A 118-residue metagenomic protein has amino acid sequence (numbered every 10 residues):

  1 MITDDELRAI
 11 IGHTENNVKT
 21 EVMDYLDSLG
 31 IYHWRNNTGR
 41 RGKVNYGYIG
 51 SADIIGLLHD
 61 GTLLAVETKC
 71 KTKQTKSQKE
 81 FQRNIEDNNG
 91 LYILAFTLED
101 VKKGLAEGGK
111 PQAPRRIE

Functional and structural regions predicted by a protein language model:
M1-E118: Catalytic phosphate/metal-binding cores of nucleic-acid and nucleotide-processing enzymes, i.e., regions that mediate
